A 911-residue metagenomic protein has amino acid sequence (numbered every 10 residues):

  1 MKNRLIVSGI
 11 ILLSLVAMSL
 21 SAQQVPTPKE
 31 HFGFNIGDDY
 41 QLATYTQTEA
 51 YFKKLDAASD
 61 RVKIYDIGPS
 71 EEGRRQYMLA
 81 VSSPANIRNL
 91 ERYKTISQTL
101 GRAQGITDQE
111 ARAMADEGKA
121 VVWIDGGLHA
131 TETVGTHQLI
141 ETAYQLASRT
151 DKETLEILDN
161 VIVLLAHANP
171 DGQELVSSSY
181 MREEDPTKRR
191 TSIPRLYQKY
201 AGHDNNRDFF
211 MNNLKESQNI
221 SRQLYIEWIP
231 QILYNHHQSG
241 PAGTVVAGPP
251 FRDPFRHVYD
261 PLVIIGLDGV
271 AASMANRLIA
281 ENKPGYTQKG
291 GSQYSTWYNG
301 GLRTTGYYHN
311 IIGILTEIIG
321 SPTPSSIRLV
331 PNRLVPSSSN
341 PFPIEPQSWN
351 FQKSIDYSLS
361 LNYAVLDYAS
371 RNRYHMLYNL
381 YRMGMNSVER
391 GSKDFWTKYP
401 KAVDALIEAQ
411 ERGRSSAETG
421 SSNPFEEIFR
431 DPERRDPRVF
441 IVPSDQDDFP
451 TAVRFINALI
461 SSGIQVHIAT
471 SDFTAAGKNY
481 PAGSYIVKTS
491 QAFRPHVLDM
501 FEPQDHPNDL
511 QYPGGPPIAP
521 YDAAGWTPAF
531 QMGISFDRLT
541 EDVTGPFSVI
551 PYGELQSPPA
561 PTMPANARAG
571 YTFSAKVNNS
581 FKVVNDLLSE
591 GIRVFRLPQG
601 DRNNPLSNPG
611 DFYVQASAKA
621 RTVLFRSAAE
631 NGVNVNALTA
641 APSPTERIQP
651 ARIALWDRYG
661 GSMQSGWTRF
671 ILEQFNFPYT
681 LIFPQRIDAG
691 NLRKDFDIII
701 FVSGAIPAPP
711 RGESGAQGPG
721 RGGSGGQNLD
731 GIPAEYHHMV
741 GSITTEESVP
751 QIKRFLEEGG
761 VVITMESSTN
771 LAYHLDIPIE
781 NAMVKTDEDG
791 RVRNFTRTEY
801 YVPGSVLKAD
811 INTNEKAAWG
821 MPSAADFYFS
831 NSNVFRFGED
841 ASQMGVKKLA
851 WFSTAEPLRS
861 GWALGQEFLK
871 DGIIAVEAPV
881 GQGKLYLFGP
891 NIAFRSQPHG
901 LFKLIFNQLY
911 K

Functional and structural regions predicted by a protein language model:
M1-G9: Bacterial N-terminal signal peptides that target proteins for export
S8-A17: Bacterial N-terminal signal peptides
M18-A22: Sec/Tat signal peptide C-region and signal peptidase I cleavage site
Q23-T133, H137-V161, R207-D208, N213-K215 (+4 more regions): Intrinsic-disorder/low-complexity accessory segments
L158-V163, A168-R207: Divalent-metal coordination cores built from histidine and acidic residues
L165-N169, Y180, N235-G243, S768: Short, solvent-exposed turn/loop segments enriched in Gly/Ser/Thr/Pro and often Arg
D171-E174, P194-Q198, N212-E227: Substrate-binding cleft of carbohydrate-active enzyme catalytic domains
R190-M211, L233-F251, M274: Core alpha/beta catalytic barrel or barrel-like domain that forms the active/cofactor pocket in diverse metabolic
